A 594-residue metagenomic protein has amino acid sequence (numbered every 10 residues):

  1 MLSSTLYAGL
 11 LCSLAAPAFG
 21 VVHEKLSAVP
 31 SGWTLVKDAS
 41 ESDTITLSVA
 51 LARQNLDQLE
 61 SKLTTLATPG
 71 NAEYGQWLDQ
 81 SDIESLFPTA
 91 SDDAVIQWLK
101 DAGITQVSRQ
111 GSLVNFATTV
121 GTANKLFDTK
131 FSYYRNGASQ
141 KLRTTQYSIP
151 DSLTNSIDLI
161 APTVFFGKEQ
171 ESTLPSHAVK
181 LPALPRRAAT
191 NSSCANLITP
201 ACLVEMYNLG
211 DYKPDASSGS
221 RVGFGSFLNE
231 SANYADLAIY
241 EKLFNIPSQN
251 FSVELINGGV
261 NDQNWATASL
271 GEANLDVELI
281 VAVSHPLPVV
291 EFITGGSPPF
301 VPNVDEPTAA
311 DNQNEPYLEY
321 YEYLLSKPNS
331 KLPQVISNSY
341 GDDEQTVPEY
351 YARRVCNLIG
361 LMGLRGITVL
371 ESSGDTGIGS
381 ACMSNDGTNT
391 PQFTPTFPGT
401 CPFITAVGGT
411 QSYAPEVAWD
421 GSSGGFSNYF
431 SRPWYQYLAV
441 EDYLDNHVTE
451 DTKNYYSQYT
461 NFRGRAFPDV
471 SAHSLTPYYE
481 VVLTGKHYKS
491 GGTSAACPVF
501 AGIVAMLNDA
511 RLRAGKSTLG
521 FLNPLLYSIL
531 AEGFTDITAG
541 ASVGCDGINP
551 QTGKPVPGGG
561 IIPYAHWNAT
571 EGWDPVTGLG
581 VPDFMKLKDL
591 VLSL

Functional and structural regions predicted by a protein language model:
M1-G20, I280: Fungal secretory targeting signals
V21-S108, N115, V120-S372, T376-A406 (+3 more regions): Substrate-binding/charge-relay-adjacent region of secreted/lumenal peptidase catalytic domains
Q249-S252, L370-E371, A406-G409, A414-D420 (+2 more regions): Acidic/polar loop patches that form or flank catalytic/metal-binding clefts of enzymes that bind anionic ligands
C401-Q436: Non-catalytic alpha/beta scaffold blocks inside enzyme catalytic domains
A501-D509: Short glycine/serine- and small hydrophobic-enriched flexible loop segments
N508-P575: An often Trp-containing, charged/polar helix-loop segment at the C-terminal end of enzyme catalytic cores
